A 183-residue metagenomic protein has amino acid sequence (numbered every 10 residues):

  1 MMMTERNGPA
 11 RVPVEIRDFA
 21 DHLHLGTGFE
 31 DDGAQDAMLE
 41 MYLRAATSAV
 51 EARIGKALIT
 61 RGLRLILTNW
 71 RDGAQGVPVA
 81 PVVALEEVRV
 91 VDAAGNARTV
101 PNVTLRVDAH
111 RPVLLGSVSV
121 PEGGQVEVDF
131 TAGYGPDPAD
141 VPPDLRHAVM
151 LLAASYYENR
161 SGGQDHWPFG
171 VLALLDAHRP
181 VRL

Functional and structural regions predicted by a protein language model:
M1-L183: Divalent metal-cofactor coordination and adjacent catalytic microenvironments
